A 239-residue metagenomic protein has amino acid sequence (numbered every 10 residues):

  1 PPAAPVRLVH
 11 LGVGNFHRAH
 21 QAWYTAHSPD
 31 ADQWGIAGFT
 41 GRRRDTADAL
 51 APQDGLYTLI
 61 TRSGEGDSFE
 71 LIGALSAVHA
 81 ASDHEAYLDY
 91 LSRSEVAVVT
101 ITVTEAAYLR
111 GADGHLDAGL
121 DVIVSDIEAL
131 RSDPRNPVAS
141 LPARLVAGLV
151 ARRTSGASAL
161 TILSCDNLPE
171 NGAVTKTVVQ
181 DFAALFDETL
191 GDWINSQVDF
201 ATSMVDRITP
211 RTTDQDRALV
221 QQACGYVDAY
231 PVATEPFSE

Functional and structural regions predicted by a protein language model:
P1-E239: Substrate/ligand-engaging "lid" and interaction regions
